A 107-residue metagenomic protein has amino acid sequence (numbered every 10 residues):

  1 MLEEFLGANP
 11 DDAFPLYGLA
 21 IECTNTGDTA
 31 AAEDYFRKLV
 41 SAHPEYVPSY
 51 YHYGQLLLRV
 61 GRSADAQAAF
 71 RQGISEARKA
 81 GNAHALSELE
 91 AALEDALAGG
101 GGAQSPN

Functional and structural regions predicted by a protein language model:
A8, A42, R59, E76-A80: Structural marker of alpha-solenoid helical repeat scaffolds
